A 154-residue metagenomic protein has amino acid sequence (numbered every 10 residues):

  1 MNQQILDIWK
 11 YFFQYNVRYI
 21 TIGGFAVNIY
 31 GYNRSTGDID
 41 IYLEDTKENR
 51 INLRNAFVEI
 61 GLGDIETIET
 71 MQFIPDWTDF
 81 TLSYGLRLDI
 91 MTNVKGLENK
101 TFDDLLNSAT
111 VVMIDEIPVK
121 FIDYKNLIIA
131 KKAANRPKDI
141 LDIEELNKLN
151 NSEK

Functional and structural regions predicted by a protein language model:
M1-K154: Compositionally biased terminal segments of proteins
